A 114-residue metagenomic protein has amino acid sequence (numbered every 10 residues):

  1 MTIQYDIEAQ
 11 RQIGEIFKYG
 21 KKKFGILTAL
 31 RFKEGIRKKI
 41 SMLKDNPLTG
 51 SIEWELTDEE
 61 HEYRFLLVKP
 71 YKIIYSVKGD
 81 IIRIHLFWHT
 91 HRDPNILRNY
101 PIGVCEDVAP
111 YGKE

Functional and structural regions predicted by a protein language model:
M1-G35: Arg/Lys-rich, positively charged N-terminal/basic patches that mediate binding to nucleic acids
D6-E8, N46, F87-T90: Generic beta-structure capping elements
F17, R37-K44: Structural signal for well-ordered, non-membrane alpha-helices
K22, I26, D45, T49-I52 (+1 more regions): Charged, solvent-exposed alpha-helical segments that act as regulatory interaction surfaces
R31, S51-W54, L86: Solvent-exposed interaction patches of small proteins and small membrane subunits
S41-L67: A short, surface-exposed loop/turn module that caps and links secondary-structure elements
V68-Y71, S76-E114: Enriched for short, Lys/Arg-rich terminal
